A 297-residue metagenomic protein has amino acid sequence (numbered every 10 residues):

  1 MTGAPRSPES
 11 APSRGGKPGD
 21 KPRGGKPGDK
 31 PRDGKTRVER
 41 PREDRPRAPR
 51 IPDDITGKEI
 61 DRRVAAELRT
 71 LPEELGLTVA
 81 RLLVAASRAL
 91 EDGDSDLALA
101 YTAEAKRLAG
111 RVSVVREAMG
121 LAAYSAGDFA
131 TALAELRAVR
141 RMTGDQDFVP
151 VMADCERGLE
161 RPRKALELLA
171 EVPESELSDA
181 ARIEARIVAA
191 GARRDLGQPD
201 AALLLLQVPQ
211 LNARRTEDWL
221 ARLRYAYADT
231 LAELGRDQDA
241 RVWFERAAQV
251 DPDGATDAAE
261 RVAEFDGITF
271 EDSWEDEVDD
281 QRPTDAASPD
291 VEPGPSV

Functional and structural regions predicted by a protein language model:
M1-L75, E271-V297: Basic Arg/Gly/Lys-rich low-complexity intrinsically disordered segments
E43-D44, L75-L82, L108-R116, T143-V151 (+2 more regions): Generic helix N-cap/helix-start motif at coil->alpha-helix transitions
T70-V114, A118, Y124: Alpha-helical segment of the N-proximal tetratricopeptide repeat
R88, G120-A122, A153-C155, A192 (+1 more regions): Residue-level signature for tetratricopeptide repeat
D92-G93, A126, L159, L196 (+1 more regions): Structural motif corresponding to the intra-repeat A-B loop/turn of tetratricopeptide repeats
S95-D96, F129, P162, P199 (+3 more regions): TPR-repeat structural position
